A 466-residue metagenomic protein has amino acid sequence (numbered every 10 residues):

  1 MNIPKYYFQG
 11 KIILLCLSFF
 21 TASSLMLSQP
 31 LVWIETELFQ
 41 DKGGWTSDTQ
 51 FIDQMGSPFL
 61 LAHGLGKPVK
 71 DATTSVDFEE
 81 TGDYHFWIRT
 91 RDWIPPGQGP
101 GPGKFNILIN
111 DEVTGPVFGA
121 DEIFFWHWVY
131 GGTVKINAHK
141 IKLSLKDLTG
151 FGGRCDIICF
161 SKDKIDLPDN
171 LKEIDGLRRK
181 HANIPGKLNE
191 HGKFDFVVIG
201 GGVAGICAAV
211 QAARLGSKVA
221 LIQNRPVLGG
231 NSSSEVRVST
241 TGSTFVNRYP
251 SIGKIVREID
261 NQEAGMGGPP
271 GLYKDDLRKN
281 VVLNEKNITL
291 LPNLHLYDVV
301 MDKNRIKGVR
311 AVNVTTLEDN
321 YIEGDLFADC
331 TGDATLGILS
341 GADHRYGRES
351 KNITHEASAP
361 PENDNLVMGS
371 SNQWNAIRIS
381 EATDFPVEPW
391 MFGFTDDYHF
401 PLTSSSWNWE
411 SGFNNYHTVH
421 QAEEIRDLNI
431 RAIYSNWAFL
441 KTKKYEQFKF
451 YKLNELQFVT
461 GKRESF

Functional and structural regions predicted by a protein language model:
N2-L14: Bacterial N-terminal signal peptides that target proteins for export
K11-S24: Bacterial N-terminal signal peptides
Q29-N189: Extracytoplasmic
Q98-G99, R154-I157, D169-K172, A209-Q211 (+5 more regions): Short, solvent-exposed loop/turn and secondary-structure capping segments
P185-E190, N231, I255, N293-Y297 (+2 more regions): Flavin (FAD/FMN)-binding glycine-rich loop and adjacent Rossmann-like elements that form
E190-G202: Beta1/beta-strand and adjacent pyrophosphate-binding region of the FAD-binding site in flavoprotein oxidoreductases
G205: N-terminal Rossmann-fold NAD(P) dinucleotide-binding loop
Q211, S217-K218, Q223-R305, R345 (+1 more regions): Conserved N-terminal/central alpha/beta ligand/cofactor-binding core
